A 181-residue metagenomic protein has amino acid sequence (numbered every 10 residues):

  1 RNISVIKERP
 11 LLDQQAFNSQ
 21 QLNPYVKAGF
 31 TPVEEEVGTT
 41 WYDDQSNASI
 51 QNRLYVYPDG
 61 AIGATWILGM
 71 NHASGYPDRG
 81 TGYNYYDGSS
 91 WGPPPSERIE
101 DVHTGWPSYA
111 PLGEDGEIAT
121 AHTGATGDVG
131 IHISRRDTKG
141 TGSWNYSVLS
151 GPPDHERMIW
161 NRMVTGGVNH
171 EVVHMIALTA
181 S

Functional and structural regions predicted by a protein language model:
R1-S181: Extracellular, repeat-based ectodomains that mediate carbohydrate processing or recognition
